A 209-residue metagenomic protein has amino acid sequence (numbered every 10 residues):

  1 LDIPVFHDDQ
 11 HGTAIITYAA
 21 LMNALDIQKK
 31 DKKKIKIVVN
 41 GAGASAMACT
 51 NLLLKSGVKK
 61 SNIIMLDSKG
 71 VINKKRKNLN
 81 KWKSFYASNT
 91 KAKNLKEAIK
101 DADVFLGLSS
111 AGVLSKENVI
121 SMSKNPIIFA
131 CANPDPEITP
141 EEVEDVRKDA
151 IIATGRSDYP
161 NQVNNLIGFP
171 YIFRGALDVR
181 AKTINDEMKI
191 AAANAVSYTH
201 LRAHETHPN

Functional and structural regions predicted by a protein language model:
I3, K124-I127, D149-A150: A short helix->loop->beta-strand "cap" motif at the edges of active sites that frequently abuts
V5-D8, M65, G107, A130-C131 (+1 more regions): General beta-strand structural signal in soluble alpha/beta enzymes
I15-I99: Glycine-rich phosphate/diphosphate-binding loop of Rossmann-like nucleotide-binding domains
I72, R76-A132, E137: Rossmann-like NAD(P)-binding element
C131-V163: Rossmann-fold NAD(P)-binding glycine/threonine-rich loop
I151-A193: ATP-dependent carboxylate/acyl-activation modules
T199-T206: Conserved small/polar residues in nucleotide/adenosyl-binding loops
